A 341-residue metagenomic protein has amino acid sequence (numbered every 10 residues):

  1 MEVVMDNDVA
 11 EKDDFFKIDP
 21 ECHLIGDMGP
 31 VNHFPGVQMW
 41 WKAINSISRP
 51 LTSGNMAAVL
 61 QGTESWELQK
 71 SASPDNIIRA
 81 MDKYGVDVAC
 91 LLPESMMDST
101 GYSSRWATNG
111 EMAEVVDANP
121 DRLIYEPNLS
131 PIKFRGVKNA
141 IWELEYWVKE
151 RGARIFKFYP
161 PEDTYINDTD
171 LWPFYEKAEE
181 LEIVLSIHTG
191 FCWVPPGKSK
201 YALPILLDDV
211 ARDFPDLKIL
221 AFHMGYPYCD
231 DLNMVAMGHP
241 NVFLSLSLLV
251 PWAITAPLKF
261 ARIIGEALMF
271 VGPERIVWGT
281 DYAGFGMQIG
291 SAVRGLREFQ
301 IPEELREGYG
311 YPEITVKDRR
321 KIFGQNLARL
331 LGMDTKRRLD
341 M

Functional and structural regions predicted by a protein language model:
E2-I18, G29-V88, G272-R275, G286-M341: Mid-to-C-terminal alpha-helical segments outside catalytic/metal-binding sites
K12, I18-I25, V210-D213: A generic "structured core" feature
I18-G29, H188, H223: Histidine-centered divalent metal-coordination motifs
E21, M81, A89, M112 (+9 more regions): Divalent metal-coordination and catalytic microenvironments
M28-F34, S103, N139-A140, G197-S199 (+4 more regions): Short aromatic-enriched loop/helix-cap "lid" or pocket-rim segments at secondary-structure transitions that line
K70-D75, R105-E111, I141, L203-I205 (+1 more regions): Well-ordered, non-membrane alpha-helical segments in soluble/globular domains
D87-Y201: Active-site gating/metal-coordination segments in enzymes
R151-I155, D163-W278, G286, L305 (+1 more regions): Catalytic pocket-lining loop regions of alpha/beta-barrel enzymes, especially the amidohydrolase/enolase/GH5 lineages
